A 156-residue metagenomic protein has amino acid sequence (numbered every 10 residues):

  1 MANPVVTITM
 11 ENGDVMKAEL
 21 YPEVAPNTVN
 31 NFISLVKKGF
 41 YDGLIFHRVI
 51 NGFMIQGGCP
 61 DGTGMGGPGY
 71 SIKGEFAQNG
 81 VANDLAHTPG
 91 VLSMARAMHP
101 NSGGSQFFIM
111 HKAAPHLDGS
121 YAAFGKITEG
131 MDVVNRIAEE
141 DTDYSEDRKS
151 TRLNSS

Functional and structural regions predicted by a protein language model:
M1-N154: Cyclophilin-like peptidyl-prolyl cis-trans isomerases
